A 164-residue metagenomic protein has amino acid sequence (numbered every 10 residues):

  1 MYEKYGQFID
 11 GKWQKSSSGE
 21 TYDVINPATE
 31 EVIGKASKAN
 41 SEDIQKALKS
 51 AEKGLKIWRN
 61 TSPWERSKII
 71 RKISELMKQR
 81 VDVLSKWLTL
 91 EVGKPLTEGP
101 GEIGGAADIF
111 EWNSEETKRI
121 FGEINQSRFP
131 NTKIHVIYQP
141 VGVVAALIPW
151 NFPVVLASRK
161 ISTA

Functional and structural regions predicted by a protein language model:
M1-A28: Hydrophobic face of amphipathic alpha-helices that form TPR/SEL1-like repeat modules and related alpha-solenoid
Q7, K15, T89, P95 (+2 more regions): Short glycine- and Lys/Arg-enriched binding-loop motifs that mark or flank ligand-binding interfaces
D23-V24, S41-I44, V154: A short local loop/turn or secondary-structure capping micro-motif enriched for an aromatic residue
N26, K38, Y138: Conserved strand-loop elements at the edges of beta-sheets that form or border functional pockets
E31-F121, N131: Glycine-rich loop-to-alpha-helix module at the N-terminal edge of alpha/beta enzyme cores
E123-A164: Conserved small-residue-rich beta-alpha loop and adjacent elements that most often cradle the phosphate/pyrophosphate
